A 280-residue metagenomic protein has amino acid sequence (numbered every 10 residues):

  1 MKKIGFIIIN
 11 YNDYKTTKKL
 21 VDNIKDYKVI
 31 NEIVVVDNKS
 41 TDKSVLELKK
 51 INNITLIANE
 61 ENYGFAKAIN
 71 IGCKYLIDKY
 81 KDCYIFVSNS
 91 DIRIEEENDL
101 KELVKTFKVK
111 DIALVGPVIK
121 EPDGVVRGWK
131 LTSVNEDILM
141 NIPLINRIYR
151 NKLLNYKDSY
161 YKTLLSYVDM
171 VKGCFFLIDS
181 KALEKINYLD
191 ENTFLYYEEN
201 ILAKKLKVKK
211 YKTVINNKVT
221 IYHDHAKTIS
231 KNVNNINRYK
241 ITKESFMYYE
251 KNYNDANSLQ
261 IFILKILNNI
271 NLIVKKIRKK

Functional and structural regions predicted by a protein language model:
D13-D26: Short, well-formed alpha-helical segments that are part of the catalytic scaffolds of diverse glycosyltransferases
D37-L46, E61: A conserved acidic beta->alpha catalytic loop
N59-K79: Glycine-rich, basic loop-to-helix element that forms the pyrophosphate-binding segment of sugar-nucleotide handling
K81-R93: Short beta-strand-to-loop acidic/aromatic patch adjacent to the donor-nucleotide binding site
R93-K130: Conserved donor NDP-sugar-binding/catalytic core segment of glycosyltransferases
V134-V168: Short, flexible, basic/aromatic active-site loop/helix in glycosyltransferases
Y161, D169-T220: A short, conserved alpha-helix in the catalytic core of glycosyltransferases
K204, V208-K280: Active-site-adjacent helix/loop segment of glycosyltransferases that harbors family-specific signature motifs
